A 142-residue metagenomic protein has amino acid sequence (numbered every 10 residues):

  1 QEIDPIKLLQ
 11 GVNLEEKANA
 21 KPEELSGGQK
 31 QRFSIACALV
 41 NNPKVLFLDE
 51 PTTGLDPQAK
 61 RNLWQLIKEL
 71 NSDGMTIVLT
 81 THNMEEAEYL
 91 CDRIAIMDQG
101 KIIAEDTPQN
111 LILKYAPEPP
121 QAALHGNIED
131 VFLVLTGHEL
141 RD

Functional and structural regions predicted by a protein language model:
Q1-K17: Conserved ABC ATPase "signature" region
K21-L25: Conserved ABC ATPase signature
I35: Hydrophobic anchor residue at the start of the ABC signature
N42: Conserved catalytic motifs of ABC-family nucleotide-binding domains
L46-D49: Catalytic Walker B motif of ABC-type/P-loop ATPase nucleotide-binding domains
E105-D106: ABC ATPase "signature
